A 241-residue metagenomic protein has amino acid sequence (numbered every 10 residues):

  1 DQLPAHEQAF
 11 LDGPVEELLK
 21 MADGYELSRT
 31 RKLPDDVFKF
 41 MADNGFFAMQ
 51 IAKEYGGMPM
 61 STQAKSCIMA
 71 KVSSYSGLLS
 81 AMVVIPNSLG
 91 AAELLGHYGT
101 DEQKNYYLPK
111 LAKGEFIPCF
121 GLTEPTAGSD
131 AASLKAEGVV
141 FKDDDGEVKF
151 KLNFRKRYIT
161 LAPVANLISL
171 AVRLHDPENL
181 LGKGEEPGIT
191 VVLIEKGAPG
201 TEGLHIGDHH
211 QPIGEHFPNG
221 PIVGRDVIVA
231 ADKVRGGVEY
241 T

Functional and structural regions predicted by a protein language model:
D1-P86, E93, H97-I117, S129 (+1 more regions): Amphipathic, small/basic residue-rich leader segments at the start of a protein or domain
M58-M60, Y106, G128-A131, T160-A162 (+3 more regions): Short helix/loop capping segments that flank catalytic or ligand/cofactor-binding pockets
P86-G90, E115, A131-S133, P163-L167 (+2 more regions): Short, solvent-exposed loop/turn segments at the edges of secondary structure
Y106-K110, L122-F141, R157-Y158, P177-N179: Beta-sandwich/jelly-roll carbohydrate-recognition scaffolds of carbohydrate-active enzymes
F116-L122, K151, E202-G207: Short Pro/Gly-enriched beta-strand edge/turn motifs at strand-loop
T126-S129, Y158-P163, G182-K183, Q211-N219: Short Gly/Pro-enriched turn/cap motifs at secondary-structure boundaries
E147-L204: A short core secondary-structure module
G200, H205-G207, P221-T241: A glycine-rich, basic-preceded beta-loop-alpha segment at the flavin cofactor/substrate interface of flavin-utilizing
